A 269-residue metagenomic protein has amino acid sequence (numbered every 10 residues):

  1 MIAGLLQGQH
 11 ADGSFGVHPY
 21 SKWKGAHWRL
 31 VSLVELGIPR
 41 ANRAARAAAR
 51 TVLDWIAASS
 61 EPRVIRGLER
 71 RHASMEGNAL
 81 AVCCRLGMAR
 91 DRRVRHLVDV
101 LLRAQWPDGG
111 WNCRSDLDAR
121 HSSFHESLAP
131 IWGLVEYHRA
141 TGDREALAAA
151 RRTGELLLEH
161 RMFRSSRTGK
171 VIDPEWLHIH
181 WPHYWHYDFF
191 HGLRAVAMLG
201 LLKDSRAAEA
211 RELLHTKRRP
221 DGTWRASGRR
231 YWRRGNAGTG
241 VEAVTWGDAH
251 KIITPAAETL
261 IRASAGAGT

Functional and structural regions predicted by a protein language model:
M1-T269: Preference for long, amphipathic alpha-helical scaffolds in soluble/luminal domains and all-alpha bundles
